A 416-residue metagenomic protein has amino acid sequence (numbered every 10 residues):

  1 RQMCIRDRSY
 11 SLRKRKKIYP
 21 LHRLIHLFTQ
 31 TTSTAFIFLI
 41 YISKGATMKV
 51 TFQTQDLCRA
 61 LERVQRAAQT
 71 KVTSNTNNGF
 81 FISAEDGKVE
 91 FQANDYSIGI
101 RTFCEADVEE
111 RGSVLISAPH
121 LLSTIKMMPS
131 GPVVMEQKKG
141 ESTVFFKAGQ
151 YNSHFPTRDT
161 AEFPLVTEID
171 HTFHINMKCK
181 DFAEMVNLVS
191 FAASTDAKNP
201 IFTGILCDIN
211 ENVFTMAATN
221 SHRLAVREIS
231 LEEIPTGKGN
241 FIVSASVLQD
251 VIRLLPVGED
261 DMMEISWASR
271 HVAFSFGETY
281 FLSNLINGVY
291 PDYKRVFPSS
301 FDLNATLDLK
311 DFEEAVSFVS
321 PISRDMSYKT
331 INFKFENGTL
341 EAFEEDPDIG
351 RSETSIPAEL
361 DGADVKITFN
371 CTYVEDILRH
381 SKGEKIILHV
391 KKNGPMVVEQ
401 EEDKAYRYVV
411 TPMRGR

Functional and structural regions predicted by a protein language model:
R1-I5: Short, small-residue-biased leader/transition segments that mark boundaries at the very start of proteins
R6-R8, T51-F52: Generic extreme N-terminus detector
S9-L21: Extreme N-terminal basic, low-complexity initiation segments that serve as generic localization/processing leaders
P20-R416: Structural preference for solvent-exposed beta-strand-turn elements and adjacent flexible terminal/loop segments within
